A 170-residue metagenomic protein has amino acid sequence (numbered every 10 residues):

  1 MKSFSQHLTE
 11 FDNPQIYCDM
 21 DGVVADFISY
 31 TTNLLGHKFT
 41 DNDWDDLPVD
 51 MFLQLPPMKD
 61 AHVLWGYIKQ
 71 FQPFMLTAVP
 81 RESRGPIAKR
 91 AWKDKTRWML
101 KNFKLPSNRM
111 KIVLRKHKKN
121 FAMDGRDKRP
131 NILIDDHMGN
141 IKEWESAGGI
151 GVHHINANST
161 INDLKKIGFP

Functional and structural regions predicted by a protein language model:
M1-Q15, M123: Intrinsically disordered, compositionally biased, charge-dense segments
T9-L53: Active-site neighborhood of HAD-like aspartate-dependent phosphohydrolases
Q15, M110-G139: Conserved Lys-Pro-Asp/Glu-containing loop-to-beta segment of HAD-superfamily phosphomonoesterases, centered on
A25-I28, N33, P73-M75, E82-P86 (+3 more regions): Short catalytic/ligand-binding loop motif for oxyanion handling, primarily in non-cytosolic enzymes, centered on
L55-P56, A61-K93, M99: Substrate-recognition element of Asp-dependent hydrolases with the DxDx(T/V) motif
K95-K111, F169-P170: Structural recognition of alpha->loop->beta junctions
K128-K166: Acidic, Mg2+-coordinating phosphoryl-transfer loop and its flanking beta/alpha structural elements, shared across
